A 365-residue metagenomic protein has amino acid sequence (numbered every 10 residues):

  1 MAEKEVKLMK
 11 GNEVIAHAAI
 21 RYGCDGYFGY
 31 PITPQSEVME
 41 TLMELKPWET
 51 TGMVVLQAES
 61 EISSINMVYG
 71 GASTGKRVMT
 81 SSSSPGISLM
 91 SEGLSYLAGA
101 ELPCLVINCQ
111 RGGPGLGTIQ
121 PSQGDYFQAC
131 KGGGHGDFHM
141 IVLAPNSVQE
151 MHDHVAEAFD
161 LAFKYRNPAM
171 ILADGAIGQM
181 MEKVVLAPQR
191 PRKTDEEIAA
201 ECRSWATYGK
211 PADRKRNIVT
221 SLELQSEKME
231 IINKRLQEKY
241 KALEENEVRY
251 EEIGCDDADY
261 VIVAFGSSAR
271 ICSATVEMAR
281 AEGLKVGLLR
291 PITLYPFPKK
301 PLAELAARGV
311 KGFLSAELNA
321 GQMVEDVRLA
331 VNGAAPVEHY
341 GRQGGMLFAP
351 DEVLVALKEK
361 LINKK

Functional and structural regions predicted by a protein language model:
K7-E44: N-terminal glycine-rich anion-binding loops that anchor highly charged ligand groups
L8-V14, Q237-Y260, S273: Glycine-/acidic-rich phosphate or pyrophosphate-binding loops and their flanking alpha/beta elements
E37-K131, I141-F163: Thiamine diphosphate
M140-E197, E352-K365: Structural signature of the thiamine diphosphate
R166-E252: Conformationally flexible catalytic loops at phosphate/diphosphate-handling active centers
Y250-L284, L289, Y295-P301: Redox- and metal-dependent alpha/beta enzyme cores, enriched for Fe-S-associated oxidoreductases and cofactor-handling
E317-K365: Peripheral docking tails and interdomain loops at the edges of cofactor- or intermediate-handling domains
